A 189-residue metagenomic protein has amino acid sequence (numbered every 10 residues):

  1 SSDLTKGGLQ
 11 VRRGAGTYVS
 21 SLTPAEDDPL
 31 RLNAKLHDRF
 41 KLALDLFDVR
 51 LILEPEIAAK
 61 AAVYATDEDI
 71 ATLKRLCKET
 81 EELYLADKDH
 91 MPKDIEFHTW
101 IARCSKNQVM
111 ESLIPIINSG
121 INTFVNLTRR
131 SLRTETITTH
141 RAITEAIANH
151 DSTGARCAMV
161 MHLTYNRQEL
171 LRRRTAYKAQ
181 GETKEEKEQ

Functional and structural regions predicted by a protein language model:
S2-I52, Q180, K187-Q189: Short linear motifs at protein or domain termini
D27-L30, K88, V125-R129, R167-R174 (+1 more regions): Short amphipathic alpha-helical interaction/hinge segments
A34-R39, E82, F124-T128, I147: Short amphipathic alpha-helical segments at helix-loop
L46-N126, I137-T144, G154-E169: Conserved amphipathic alpha-helical segments that form helical-bundle/coiled-coil interaction surfaces
S131-E135: Short helix-capping and inter-helix turn/linker motifs at the boundaries of alpha-helical repeat units
T153-Q189: C-terminal effector-binding regulatory domain of bacterial HTH transcription factors
